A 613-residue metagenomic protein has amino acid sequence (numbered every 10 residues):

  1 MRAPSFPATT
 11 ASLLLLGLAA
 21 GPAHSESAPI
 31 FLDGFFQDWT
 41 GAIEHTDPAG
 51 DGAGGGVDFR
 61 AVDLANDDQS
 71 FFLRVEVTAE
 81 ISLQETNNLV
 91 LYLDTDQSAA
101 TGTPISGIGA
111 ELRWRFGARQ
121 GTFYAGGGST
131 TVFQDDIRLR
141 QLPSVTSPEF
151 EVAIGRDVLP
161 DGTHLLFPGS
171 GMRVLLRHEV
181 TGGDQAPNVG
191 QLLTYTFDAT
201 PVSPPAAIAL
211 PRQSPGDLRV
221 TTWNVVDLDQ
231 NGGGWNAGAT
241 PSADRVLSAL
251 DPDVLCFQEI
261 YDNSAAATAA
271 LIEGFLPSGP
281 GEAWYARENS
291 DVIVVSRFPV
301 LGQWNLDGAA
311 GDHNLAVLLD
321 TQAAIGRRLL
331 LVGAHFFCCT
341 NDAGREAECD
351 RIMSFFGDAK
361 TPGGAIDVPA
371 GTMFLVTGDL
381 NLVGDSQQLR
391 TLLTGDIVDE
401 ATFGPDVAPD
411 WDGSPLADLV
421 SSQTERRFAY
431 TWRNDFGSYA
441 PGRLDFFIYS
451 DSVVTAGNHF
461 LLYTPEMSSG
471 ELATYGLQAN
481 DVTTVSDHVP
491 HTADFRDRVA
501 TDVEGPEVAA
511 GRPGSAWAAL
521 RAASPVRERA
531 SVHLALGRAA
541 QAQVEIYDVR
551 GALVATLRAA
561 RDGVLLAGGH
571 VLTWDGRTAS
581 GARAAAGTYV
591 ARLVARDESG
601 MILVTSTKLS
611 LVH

Functional and structural regions predicted by a protein language model:
E26, V152, A186-S203, N305-G311 (+2 more regions): Metal-dependent phosphoester-hydrolase catalytic domains
E26-F35, T95-A118, V158-Q213, N224: Acidic/polar low-complexity flexible segments
S27-D51, L83-P148, G404-A408: Extracellular/luminal beta-rich ligand-recognition and adhesion surfaces characterized by aromatic-Gly/Pro-enriched
L193-F275, R287-D291, L329, E346-D350 (+3 more regions): N-terminal, active-site-proximal structural segment of metallo-dependent hydrolase catalytic domains
I260-C339: Structured beta-strand-rich core segments of catalytic domains in phosphoester-bond hydrolases
E504-D548, A559: Glycine-centered coil/turn sites that cap beta-strands in beta-rich domains
G514-A518, R527-H533, T556, T573 (+1 more regions): C-terminal tail/sorting-segment detector
Y547-V554, Y589: Short, glycine-anchored, charge-dense loop/turn motifs used at functional sites
